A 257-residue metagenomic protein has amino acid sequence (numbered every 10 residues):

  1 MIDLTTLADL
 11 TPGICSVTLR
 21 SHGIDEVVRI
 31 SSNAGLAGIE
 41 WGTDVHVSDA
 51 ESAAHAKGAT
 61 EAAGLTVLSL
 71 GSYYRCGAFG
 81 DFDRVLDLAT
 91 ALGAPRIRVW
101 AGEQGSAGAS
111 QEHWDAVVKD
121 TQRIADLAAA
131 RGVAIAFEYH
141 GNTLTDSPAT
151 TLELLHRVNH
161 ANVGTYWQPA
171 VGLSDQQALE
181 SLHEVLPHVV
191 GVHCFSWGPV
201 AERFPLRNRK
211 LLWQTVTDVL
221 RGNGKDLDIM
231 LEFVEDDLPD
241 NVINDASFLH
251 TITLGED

Functional and structural regions predicted by a protein language model:
M1-R96, H160, P199, E235 (+1 more regions): N-terminal pre-domain/capping segments
T11, E26, S32, G38-I39 (+2 more regions): Acidic/histidine-rich catalytic cores of soluble enzymes
V17-I24, G42-S52, Y73-D81, G105-A109 (+4 more regions): Acidic-and-aromatic substrate-binding clefts and catalytic sites of carbohydrate-active enzymes
E26-I30, A54-A62, D83-A91, E112 (+7 more regions): Alpha-helical scaffolding segments of alpha/beta enzyme cores, especially the outer helices of TIM-barrel or partial
L36, A94, V189, K225-D226: A structural motif
A94-A109, R131-H140, M230: Active-site groove signature of glycoside hydrolases
L211, T215, G224, D237-F248: Short, charged alpha-helical segments
D226-V234: Short acidic/histidine-rich active-site segments
